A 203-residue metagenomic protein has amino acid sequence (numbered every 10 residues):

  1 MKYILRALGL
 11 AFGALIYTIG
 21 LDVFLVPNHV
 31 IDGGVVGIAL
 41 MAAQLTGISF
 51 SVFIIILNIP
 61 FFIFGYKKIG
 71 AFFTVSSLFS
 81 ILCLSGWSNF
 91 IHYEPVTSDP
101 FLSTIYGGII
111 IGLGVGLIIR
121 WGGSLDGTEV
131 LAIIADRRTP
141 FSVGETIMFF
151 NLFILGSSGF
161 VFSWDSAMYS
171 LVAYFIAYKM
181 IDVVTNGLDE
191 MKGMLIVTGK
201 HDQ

Functional and structural regions predicted by a protein language model:
M1-H201: Core subunits and conserved enzymes of cellular information-processing and envelope-translocation systems across
